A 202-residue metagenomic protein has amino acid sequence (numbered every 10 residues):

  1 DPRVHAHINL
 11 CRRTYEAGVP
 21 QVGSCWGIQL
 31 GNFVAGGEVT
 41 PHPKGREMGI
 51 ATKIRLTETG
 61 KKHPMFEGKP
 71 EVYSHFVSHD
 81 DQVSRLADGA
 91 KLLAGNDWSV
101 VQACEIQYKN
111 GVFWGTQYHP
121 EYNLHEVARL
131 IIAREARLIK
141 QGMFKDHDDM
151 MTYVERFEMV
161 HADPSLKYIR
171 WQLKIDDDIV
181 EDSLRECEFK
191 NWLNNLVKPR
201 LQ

Functional and structural regions predicted by a protein language model:
D1-G60: Cysteine-nucleophile active-site neighborhood
L10, E16, L56-Q202: Amide-donor transfer/coupling interface in amidating biosynthetic enzymes
